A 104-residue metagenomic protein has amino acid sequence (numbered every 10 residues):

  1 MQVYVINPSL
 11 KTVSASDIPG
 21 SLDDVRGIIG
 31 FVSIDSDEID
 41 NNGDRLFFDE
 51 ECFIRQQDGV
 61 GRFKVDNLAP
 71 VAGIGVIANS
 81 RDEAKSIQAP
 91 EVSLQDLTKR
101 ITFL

Functional and structural regions predicted by a protein language model:
M1-L104: Domain-length accessory/inserted modules outside core catalytic folds
